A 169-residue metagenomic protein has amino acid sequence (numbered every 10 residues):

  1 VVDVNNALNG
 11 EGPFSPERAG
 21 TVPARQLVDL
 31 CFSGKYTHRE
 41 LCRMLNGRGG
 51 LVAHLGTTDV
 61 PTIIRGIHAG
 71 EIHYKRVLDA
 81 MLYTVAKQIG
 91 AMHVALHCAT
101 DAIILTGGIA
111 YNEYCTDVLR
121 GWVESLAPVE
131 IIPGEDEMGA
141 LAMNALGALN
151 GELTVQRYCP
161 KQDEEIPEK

Functional and structural regions predicted by a protein language model:
V1, V118-A127, E152: A glycine- and small-aliphatic-rich helix-loop capping segment at beta-alpha/alpha-beta transitions that lines
V2, A24-D29, R39-N46, P61-I64 (+4 more regions): Predominant activation on well-ordered alpha-helical scaffold segments within soluble catalytic domains
D3-T58: Glycine-rich phosphate-binding loop plus the immediately following alpha-helix
N5-N6, I104-G107, P133: Active-site proximal loops enriched in glycine and acidic residues that flank catalytic Cys/His/Asp and coordinate
E17-A24, K35-R39, H54-T57, E71-K75 (+5 more regions): Electropositive phosphate-/nucleotide-binding environments in soluble metabolic enzymes
R43-C98: Adenine-nucleotide phosphate-binding core of ATP-dependent small-molecule kinases
T100-L119: Glycine-rich phosphate-binding loops at beta-strand->alpha-helix junctions
A110-Y111, E130-K169: Glycine-rich phosphate-binding/hydrolytic loop that grips phosphoryl groups
